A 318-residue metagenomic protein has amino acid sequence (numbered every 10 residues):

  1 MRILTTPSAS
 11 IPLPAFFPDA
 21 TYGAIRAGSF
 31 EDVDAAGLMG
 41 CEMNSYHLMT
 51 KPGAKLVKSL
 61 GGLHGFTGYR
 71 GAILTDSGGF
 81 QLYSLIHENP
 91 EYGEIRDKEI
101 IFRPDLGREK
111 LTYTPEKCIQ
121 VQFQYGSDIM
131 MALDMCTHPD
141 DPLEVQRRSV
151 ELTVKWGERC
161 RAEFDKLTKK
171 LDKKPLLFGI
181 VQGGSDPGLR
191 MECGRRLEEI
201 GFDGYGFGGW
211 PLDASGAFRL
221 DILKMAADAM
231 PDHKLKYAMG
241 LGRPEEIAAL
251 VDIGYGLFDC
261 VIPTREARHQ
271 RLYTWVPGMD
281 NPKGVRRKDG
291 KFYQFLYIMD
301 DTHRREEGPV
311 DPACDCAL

Functional and structural regions predicted by a protein language model:
M1-K170, G290, D300-H303: Non-catalytic, usually N-terminal nucleic-acid engagement modules in DNA/RNA processing proteins
E151-V154, E163, L167, K174-D311: Glycine-rich phosphate/ribose-binding loops and adjacent secondary-structure elements that form binding surfaces
A313-L318: Local cysteine-cluster metal-coordination motifs and their immediate loop/turn environment, predominantly Fe-S cluster
